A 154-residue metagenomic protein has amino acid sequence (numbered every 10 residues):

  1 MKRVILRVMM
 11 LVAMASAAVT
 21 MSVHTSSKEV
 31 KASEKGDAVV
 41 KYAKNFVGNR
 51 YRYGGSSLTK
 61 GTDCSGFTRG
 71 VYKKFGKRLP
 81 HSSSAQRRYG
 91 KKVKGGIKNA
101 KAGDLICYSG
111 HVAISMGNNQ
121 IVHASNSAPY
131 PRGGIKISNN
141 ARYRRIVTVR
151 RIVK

Functional and structural regions predicted by a protein language model:
M1-V12: Bacterial N-terminal signal peptides that target proteins for export
V19-K35: Sec-dependent signal peptide cleavage junction
S26-V30, N45-A102, V147: Catalytic cysteine-centered active-site loop
G36-A43, I121: A structural motif
G48-T62, C107-R145: Glycine-rich catalytic cores of cysteine/serine-nucleophile enzymes that process amide/ester linkages in cell-envelope
R144-K154: Short, low-complexity, Pro/Ser/Thr/Gly-rich segments in the mature regions of secreted, periplasmic
